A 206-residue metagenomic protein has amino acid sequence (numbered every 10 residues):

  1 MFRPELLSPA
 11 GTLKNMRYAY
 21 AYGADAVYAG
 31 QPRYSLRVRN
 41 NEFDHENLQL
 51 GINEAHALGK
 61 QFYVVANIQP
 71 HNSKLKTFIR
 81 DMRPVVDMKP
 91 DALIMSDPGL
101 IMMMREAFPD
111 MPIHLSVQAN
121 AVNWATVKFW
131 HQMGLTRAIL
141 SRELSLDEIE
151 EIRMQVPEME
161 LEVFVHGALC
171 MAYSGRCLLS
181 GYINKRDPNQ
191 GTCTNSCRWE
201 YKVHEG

Functional and structural regions predicted by a protein language model:
M1-A121, I139-L144, E148-G206: Active-site pocket-lining/capping segments in soluble small-molecule metabolic enzymes
W124-A125: Conserved nucleotide-cofactor-binding alpha/beta core module
G134-L135: As written
